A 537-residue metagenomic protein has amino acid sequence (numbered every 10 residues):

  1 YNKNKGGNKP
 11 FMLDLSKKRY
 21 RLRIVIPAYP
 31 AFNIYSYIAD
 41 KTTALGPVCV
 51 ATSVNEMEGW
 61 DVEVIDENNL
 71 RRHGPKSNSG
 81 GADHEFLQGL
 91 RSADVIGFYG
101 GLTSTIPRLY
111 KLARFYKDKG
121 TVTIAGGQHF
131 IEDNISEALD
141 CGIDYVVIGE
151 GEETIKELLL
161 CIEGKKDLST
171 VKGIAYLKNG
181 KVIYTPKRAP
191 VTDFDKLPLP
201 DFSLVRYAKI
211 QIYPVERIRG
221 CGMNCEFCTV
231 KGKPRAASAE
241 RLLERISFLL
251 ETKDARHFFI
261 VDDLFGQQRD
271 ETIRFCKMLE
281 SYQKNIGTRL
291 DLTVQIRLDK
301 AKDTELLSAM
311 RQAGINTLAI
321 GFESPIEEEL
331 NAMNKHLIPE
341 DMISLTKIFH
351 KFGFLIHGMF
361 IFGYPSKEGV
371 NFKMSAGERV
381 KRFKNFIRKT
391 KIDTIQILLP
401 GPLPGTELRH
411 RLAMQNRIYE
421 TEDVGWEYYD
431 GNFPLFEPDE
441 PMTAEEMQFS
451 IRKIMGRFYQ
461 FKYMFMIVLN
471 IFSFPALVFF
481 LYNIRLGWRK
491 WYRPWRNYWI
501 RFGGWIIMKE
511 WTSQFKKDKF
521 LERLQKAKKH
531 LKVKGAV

Functional and structural regions predicted by a protein language model:
N2-I24, S36, E56, D61 (+3 more regions): Radical SAM enzyme core and accessory elements
F11-R19, R23, A28-Y35, V171 (+1 more regions): N-terminal [4Fe-4S]-dependent radical SAM core
Y20, S53-P190, G405: Glycine-rich beta-alpha loop elements in corrinoid/cobalamin-binding modules across cobalamin-dependent enzymes
A31-N33, D133-I135, M223, R269-D270 (+5 more regions): Flexible glycine/acidic-rich beta-alpha junction loops that bind and position SAM and/or redox cofactors in anaerobic
N33-P47: Glycine- and acidic-residue-enriched helix-capping/strand-helix junction motifs
N134-D140, E305-L307, K367-R388: Catalytic cores of alpha/beta
D195-S366, A376, N385: Radical SAM [4Fe-4S] cluster-binding motif and immediate context
